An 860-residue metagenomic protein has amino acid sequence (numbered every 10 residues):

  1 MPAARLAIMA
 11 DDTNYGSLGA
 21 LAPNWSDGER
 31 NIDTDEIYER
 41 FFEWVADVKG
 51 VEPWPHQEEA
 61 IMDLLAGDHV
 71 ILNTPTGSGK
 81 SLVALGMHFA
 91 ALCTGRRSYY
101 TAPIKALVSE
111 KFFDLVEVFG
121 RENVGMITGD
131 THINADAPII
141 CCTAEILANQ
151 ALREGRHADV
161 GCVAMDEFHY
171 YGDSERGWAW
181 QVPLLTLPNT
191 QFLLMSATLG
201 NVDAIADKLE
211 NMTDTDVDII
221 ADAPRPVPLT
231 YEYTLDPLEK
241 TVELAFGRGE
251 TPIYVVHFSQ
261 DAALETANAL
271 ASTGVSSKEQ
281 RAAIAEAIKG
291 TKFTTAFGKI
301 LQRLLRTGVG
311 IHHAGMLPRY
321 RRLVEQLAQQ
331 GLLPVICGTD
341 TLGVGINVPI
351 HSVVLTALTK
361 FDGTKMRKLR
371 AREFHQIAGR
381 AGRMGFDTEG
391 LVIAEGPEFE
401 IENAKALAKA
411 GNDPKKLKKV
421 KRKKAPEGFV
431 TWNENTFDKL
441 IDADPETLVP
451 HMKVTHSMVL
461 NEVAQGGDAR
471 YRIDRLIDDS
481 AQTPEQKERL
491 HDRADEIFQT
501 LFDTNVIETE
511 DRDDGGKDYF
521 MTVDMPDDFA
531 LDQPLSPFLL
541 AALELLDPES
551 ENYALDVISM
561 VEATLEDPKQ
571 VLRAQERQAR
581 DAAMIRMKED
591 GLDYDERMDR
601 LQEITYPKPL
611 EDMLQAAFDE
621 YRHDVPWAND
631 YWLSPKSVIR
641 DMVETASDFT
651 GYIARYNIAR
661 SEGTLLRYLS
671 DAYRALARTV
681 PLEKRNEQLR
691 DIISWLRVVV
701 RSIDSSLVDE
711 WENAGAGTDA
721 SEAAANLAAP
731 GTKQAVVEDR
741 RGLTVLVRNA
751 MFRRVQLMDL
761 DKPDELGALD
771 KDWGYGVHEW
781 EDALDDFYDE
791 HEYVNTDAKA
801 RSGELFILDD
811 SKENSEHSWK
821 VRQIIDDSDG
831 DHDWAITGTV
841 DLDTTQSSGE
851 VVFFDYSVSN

Functional and structural regions predicted by a protein language model:
M1-M62, A66-V70, V275-R306: Helicase-associated low-complexity/disordered flanking segments
W44, G50-P228, T234, P252-S277: Conserved P-loop/Walker A NTP-binding site and adjacent catalytic elements of P-loop NTPases
Y99-T101, S109, V116-G125, D261-V335 (+1 more regions): Conserved C-terminal RecA-like helicase domain
Q150, L332, I336-V353, R380-E389: SF2 helicase motor core recognition
E232-F258, E265-N268, R322-G331: Conserved interdomain hinge at the start of the Helicase C-terminal
G310, Q329-Q330, D413-K416, K421-D764 (+2 more regions): Non-catalytic terminal extensions of ATP-dependent helicases
S352-L355, T359-F361, R367-A408: Conserved segment of the helicase C-terminal RecA-like domain
D826-N860: Compact beta-sheet-dominated globular domain cores
